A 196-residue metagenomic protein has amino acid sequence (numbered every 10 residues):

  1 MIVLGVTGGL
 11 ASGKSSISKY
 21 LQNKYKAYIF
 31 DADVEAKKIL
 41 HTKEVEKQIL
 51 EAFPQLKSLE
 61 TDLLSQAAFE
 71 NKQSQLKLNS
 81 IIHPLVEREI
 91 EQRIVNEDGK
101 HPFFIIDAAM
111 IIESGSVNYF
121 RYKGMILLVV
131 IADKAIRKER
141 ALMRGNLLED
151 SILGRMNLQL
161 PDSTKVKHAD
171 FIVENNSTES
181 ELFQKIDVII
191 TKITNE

Functional and structural regions predicted by a protein language model:
L4-V6: Hydrophobic anchor at the beta1->P-loop junction of P-loop NTPases
S12: ATP-binding Walker
S15: Walker A/P-loop
Y28-H41: Short beta-strand-centered segment that lines the nucleotide-binding/catalytic pocket of NTP-utilizing
K38-P102: ATP-dependent small-molecule kinase phosphotransfer cores that center on conserved nucleotide phosphate-binding segments
E89-I90, V117-Y119, M143-K192: Small-molecule kinase domains that catalyze NTP-dependent phosphoryl transfer to phosphate-bearing small molecules
E91-E97, F103-M143: ATP-dependent NMP and nucleoside kinases share a basic, alpha-helical "lid"
